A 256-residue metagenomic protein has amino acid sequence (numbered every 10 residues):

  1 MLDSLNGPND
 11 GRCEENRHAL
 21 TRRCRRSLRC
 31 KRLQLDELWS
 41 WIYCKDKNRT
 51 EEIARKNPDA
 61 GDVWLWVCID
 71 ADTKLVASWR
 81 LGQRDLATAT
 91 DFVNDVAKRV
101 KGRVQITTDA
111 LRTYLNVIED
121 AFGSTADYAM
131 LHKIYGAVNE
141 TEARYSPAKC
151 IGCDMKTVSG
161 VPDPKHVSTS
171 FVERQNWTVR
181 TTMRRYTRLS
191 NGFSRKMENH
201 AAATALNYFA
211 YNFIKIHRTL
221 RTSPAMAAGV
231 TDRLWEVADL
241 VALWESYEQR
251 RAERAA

Functional and structural regions predicted by a protein language model:
M1-A256: Residue-level recognition of single "structural anchor" positions that define or cap local secondary structure
